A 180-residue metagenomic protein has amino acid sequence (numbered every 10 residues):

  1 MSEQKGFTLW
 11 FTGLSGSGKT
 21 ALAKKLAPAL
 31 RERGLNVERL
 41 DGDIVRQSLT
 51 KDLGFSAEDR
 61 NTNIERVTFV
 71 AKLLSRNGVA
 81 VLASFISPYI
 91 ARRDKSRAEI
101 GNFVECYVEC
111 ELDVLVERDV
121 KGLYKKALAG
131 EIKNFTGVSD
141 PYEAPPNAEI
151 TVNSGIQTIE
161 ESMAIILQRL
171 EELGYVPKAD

Functional and structural regions predicted by a protein language model:
M1-T8: Extreme N-terminal, non-catalytic leader segments that precede Walker-type/kinase nucleotide-binding cores
F11: Hydrophobic anchor at the beta1->P-loop junction of P-loop NTPases
S15: The conserved Walker
K19: Conserved lysine of the Walker
K24-F69: Conserved substrate/cofactor phosphate-moiety recognition/catalytic segment in nucleotide-dependent phosphotransferases
S48, D52-G54, A71-L128, N134: ATP-dependent NMP and nucleoside kinases share a basic, alpha-helical "lid"
E109, E117-A164, L173-D180: Small-molecule kinase domains that catalyze NTP-dependent phosphoryl transfer to phosphate-bearing small molecules
